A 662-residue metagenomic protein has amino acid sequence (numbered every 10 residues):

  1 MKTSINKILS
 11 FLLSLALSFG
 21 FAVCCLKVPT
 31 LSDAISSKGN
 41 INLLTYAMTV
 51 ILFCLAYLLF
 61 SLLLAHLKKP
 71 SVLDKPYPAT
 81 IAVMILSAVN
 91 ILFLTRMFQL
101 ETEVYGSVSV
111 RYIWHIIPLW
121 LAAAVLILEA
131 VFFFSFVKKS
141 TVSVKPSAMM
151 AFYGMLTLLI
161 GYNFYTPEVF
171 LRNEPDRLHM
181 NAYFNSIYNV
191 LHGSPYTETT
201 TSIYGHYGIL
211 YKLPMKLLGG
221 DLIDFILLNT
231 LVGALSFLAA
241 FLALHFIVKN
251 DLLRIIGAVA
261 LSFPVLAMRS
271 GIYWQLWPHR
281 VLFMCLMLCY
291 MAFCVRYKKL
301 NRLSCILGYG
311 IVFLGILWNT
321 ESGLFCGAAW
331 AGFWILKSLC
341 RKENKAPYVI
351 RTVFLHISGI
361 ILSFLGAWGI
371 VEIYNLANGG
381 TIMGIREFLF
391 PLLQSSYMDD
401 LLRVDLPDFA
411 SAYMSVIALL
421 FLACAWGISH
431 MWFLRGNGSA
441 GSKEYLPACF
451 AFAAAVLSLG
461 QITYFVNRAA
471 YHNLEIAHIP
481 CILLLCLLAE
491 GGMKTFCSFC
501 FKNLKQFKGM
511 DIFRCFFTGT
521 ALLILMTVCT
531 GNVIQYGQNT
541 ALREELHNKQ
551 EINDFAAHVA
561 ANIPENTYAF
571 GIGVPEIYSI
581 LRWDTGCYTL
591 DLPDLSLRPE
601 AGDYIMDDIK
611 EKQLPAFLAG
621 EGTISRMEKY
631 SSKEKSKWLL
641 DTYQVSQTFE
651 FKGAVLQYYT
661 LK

Functional and structural regions predicted by a protein language model:
L15-Y57, T95, I160-G208, K216-V232 (+5 more regions): Transmembrane catalytic cores of multi-pass membrane glycosyltransferases and polysaccharide-assembly enzymes
I41-V50, L100-I127, L253-C294, W318 (+1 more regions): Membrane-interface micro-motifs in multi-pass membrane enzymes
S109-A124, F325, V466-Q506: Hydrophobic/aromatic-rich transmembrane helices and adjacent perimembrane loops
T200-S202, E545-L597, I605-E628, F651: Short periplasmic/luminal acceptor-recognition loop of GT-C membrane glycosyltransferases, typified by
L227-L252, C289: Transmembrane-helix motifs of polytopic, lipid-linked glycan transferases
L266, L488-G491, D511-H547: Transmembrane alpha-helical segments
C305-E321, C326-A331, L457-Y464: Membrane-interface alpha helices of multi-pass inner-membrane proteins
A616-K662: Aromatic/acidic, Gly/Pro-rich catalytic loop(s) in extracytoplasmic/lumenal soluble domains of multi-pass membrane
